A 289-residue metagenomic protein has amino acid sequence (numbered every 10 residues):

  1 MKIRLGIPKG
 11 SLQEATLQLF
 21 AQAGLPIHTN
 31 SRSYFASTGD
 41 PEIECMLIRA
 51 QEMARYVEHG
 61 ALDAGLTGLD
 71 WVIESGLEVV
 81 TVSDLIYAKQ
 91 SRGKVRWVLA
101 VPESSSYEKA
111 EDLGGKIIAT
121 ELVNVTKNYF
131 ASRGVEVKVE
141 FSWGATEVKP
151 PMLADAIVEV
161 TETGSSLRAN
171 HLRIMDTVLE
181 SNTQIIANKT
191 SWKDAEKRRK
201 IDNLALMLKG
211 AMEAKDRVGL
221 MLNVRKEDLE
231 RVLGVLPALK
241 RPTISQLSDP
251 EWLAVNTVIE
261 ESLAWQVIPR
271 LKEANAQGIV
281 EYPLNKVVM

Functional and structural regions predicted by a protein language model:
K2-E42, L47, T67-R96, S104-M289: Small-molecule-sensing regulatory modules
E42-D63: Short, structured active-site "lid" loops
